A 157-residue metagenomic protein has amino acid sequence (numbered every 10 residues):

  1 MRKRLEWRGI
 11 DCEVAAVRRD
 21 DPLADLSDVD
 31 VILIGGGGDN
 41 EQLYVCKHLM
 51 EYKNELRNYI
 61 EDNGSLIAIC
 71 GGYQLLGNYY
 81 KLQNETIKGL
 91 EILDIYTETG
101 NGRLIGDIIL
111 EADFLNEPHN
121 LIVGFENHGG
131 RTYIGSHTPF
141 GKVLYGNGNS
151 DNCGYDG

Functional and structural regions predicted by a protein language model:
M1-E61: N-terminal beta1-alpha1 cap of cysteine-dependent amidohydrolase-like domains
R8-D11, P22, K81-E85, D113-L121 (+1 more regions): Short, glycine- and charge-enriched coil/turn segments that flank and shape catalytic ligand pockets
A15-V17, L33, I67, E91 (+1 more regions): Hydrophobic/aromatic beta-strand patches that form the interior of the parallel beta-sheet core in alpha/beta enzyme
R18-D20, D94-Y96, E126-H128: Residues at the C-termini of beta-strands that transition into short coil/loop
I32-I34, G64-A68, N120: Short glycine- and Lys/Arg-enriched binding-loop motifs that mark or flank ligand-binding interfaces
L33-G35, Y73-G77, F125-T132: Long, contiguous hydrophobic alpha-helical segments, chiefly transmembrane helices and signal peptides
D39-F114: Cysteine-nucleophile active-site neighborhood
E98-G157: Amide-donor transfer/coupling interface in amidating biosynthetic enzymes
